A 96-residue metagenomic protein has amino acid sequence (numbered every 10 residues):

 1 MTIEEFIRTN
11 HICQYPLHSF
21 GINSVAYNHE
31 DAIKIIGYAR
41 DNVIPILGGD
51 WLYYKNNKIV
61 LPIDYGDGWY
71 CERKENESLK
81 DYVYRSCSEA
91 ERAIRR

Functional and structural regions predicted by a protein language model:
M1-D31, Y38: Long, contiguous N-terminal structural blocks used for assembly/anchoring
E30-K34, E91-R96: Short alpha-helical segments and helix-capping/turn motifs at coil-helix boundaries
K34-P45: Generic amphipathic, hydrophobic interface segment in small proteins and small subunits
V43-R95: Acidic, low-complexity, intrinsically disordered interaction modules
